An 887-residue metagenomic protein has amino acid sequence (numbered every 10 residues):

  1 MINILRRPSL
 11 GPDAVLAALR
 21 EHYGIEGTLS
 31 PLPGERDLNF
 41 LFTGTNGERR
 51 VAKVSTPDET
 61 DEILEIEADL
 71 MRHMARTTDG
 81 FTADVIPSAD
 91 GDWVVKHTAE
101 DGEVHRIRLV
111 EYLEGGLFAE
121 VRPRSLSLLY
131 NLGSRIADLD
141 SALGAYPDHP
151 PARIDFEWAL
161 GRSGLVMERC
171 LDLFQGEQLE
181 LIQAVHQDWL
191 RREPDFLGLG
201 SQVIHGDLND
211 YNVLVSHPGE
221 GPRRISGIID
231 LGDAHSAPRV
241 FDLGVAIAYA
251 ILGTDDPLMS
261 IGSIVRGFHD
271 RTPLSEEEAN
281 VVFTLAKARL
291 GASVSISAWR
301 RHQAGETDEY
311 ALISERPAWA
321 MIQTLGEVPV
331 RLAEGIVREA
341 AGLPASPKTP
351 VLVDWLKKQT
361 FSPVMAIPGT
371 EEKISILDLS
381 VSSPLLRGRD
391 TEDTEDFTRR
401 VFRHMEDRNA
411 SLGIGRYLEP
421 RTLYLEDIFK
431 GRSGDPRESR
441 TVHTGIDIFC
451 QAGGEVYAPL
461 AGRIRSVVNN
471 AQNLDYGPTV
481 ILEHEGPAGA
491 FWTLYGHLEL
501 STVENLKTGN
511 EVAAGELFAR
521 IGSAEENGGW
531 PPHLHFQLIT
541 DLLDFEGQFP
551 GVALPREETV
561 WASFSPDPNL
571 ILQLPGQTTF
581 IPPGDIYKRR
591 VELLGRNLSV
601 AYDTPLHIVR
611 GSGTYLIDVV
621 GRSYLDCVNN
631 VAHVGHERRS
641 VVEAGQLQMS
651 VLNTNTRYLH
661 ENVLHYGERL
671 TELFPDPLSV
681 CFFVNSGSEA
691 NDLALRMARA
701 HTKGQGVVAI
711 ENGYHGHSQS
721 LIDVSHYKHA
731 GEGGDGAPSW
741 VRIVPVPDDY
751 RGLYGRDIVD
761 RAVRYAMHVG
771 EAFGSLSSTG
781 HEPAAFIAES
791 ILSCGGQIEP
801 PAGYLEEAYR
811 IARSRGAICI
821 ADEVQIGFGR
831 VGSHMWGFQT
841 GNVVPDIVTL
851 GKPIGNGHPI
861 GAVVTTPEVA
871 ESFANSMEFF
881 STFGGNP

Functional and structural regions predicted by a protein language model:
N3, S293-P347: ATP/Mg2+ or Mg2+-diphosphate-binding catalytic cores that bind nucleotide phosphates or diphosphates via glycine-rich
E35-G47, V51-A52, V85, W189-F241: Active-site acidic catalytic loop and adjacent metal/ATP-binding pocket of ATP-dependent phosphoryl transfer enzymes
T45-P147: ATP-binding pocket architecture of kinase catalytic cores
E120-E177, L199-S201, Q705-Y727, G731-D735: A cross-family kinase active-site recognition segment
R239-P273, K287-G305: Active-site activation/catalytic loop segments of kinase-like enzymes and analogous catalytic loops in related
K358-L386, E504-L517, S523-E526, W530-I581: Acidic, glycine-rich catalytic/binding loops that coordinate metals and/or anionic ligands
A458-T502: Zn2+-dependent peptidoglycan hydrolase active-site motif and core
I581-P887: Conserved N-terminal phosphate-binding loop of PLP-dependent enzymes in the Aspartate aminotransferase
